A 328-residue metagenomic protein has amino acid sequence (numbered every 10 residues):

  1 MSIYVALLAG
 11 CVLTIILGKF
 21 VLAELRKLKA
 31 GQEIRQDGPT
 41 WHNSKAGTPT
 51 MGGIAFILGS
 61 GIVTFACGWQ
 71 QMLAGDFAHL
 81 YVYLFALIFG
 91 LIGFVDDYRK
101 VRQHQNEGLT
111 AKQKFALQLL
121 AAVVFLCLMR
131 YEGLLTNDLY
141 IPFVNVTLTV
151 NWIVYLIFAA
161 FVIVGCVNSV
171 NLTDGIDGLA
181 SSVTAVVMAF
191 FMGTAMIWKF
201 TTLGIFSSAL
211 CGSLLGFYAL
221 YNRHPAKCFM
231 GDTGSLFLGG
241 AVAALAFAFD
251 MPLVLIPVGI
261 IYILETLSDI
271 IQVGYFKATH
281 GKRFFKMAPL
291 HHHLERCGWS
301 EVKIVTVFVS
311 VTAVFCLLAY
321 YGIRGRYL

Functional and structural regions predicted by a protein language model:
M1-R26, F56-L91, F125, M129-E132 (+2 more regions): Alpha-helical transmembrane segments
L22-P39: Membrane-interface loops
I34, V101, L109, I141 (+1 more regions): Short clusters of hydrophobic/aromatic residues that line enzyme substrate/ligand-binding pockets
R35-P49, H104-L117, H291, R296: Juxtamembrane helix-capping/reentrant segments at transmembrane boundaries
A46-T48, P142-V154: Short aromatic-rich membrane-water interface segments that cap or initiate transmembrane helices in multi-pass membrane
G75-T110, K114-A116: Hydrophobic alpha-helical hairpins/lids featuring a short glycine-rich hinge
Q105-L148: Glycine/proline-rich, flexible active-site/cofactor-binding loop segments that harbor closely spaced acidic
